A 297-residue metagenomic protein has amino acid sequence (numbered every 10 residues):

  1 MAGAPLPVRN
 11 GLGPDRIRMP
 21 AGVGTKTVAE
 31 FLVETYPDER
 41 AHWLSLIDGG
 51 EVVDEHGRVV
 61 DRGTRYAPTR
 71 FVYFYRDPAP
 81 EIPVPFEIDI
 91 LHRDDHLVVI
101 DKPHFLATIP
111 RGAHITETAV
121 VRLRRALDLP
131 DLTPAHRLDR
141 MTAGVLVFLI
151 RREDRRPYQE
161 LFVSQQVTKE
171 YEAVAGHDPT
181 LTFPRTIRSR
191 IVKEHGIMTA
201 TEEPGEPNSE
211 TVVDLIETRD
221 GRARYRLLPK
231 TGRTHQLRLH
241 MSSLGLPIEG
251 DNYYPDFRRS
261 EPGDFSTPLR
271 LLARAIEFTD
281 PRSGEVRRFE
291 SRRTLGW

Functional and structural regions predicted by a protein language model:
M1-W297: RNA pseudouridine synthases
